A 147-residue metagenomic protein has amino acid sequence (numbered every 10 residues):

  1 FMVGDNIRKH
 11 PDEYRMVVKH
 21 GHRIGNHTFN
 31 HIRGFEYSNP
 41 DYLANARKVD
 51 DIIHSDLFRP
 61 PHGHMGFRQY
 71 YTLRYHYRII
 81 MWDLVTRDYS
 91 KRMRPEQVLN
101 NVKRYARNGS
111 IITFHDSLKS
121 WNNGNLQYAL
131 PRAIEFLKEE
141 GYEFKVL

Functional and structural regions predicted by a protein language model:
F1-K48, H54-S55, F136, E143: Active-site beta->alpha N-cap acidic-glycine motif
F1-M2, R23-N26, D56-R59, R78-M81 (+2 more regions): Structural recognition of the beta-strand scaffold that forms the well-ordered cores of secreted hydrolase catalytic
F1-P11, I32-P40, R59-G66, R87-E96 (+1 more regions): Acidic-and-aromatic substrate-binding clefts and catalytic sites of carbohydrate-active enzymes
I7-K9, W121-L147: C-terminal domain-boundary segment and adjacent tail
R15, N39-A46, R94-L99, L126-L130: Charged helix-capping and loop-helix junction motifs
M16, T72, R104, R132-F136: Alpha-helical scaffold elements within enzyme catalytic domains, especially in hydrolases
K19-G21, Y75-H76, N108-G109, E140: Structured helix-beta-strand junction loops
H64, Q69-Y105, Y142-L147: His/Asp/Glu-enriched short active-site or ligand-binding loop at hydrolase and phosphoryl-transfer sites
